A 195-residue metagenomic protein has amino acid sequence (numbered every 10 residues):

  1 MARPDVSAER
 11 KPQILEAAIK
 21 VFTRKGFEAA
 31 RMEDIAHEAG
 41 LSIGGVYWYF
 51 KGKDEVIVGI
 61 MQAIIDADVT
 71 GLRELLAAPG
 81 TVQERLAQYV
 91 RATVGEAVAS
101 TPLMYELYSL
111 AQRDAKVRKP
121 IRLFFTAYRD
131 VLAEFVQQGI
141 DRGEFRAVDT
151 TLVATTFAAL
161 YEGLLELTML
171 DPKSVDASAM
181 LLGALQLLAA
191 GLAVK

Functional and structural regions predicted by a protein language model:
M1-E9, L170: N-terminal intrinsically disordered/low-complexity leader segments
A2, Q13, A17-E55, G59: Helix-turn-helix
R24-E28, A78-P79, S100, R142: Short coil/turn segments at alpha/beta junctions that flank glycine-rich nucleotide-binding fingerprints
G59, T70-T101, T151-F157, S178: Hydrophobic alpha-helical connector segments
Q62-A67: Short, basic, alpha-helical segments at the C-terminal edge of helix-turn-helix-like DNA-binding modules
E74, A99, L103, P120-A127 (+1 more regions): Short, solvent-exposed amphipathic helices
R85, E96-K119: Amphipathic alpha-helical segments used for helix-helix packing
K116-R122, T126, I140-L188, K195: Hydrophobic/aromatic-rich alpha-helical bundle segments in the mid-to-C-terminal region
